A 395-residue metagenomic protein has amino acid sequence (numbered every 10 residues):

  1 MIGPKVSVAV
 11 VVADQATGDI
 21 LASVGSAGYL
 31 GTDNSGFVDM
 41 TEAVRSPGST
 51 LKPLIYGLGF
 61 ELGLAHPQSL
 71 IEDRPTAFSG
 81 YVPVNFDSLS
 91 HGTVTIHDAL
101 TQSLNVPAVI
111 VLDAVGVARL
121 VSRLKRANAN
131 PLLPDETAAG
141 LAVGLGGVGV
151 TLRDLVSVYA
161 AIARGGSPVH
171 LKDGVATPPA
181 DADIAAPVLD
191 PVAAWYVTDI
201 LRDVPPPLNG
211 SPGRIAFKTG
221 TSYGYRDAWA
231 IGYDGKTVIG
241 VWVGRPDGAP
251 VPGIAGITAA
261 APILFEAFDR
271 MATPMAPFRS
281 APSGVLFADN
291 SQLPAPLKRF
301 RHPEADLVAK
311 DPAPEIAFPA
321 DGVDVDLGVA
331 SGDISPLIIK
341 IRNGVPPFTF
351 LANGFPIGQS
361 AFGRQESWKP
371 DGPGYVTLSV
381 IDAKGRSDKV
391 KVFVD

Functional and structural regions predicted by a protein language model:
M1-I2, V10-D14, S23, G31-M40 (+2 more regions): A penicillin-recognizing enzyme superfamily signal
M1-R45, S49-L51, L62-H66, A118-L124 (+5 more regions): Periplasmic/cell-envelope proteins involved in peptidoglycan metabolism and beta-lactam response
A16, A65-L120, R164, P179-D203: Conserved catalytic neighborhood of penicillin-recognizing serine enzymes
T17-G18, D39-I71, A99, V158-I162 (+4 more regions): Active-site SXXK
L58, L62-P67, F78, V115 (+6 more regions): A generic secondary-structure signal for well-formed alpha-helical elements
P75, E136-V143, D173-D181: Short linear capping/connector segments at secondary-structure termini
V82-S88, G116-S157: Mid-domain, small-residue-enriched loop/turn segments at the edges of structured enzyme/sensor domains
A182-D183, I215-D395: Soluble, non-transmembrane domains of envelope/secretory-pathway proteins that act on or interact with carbohydrate
